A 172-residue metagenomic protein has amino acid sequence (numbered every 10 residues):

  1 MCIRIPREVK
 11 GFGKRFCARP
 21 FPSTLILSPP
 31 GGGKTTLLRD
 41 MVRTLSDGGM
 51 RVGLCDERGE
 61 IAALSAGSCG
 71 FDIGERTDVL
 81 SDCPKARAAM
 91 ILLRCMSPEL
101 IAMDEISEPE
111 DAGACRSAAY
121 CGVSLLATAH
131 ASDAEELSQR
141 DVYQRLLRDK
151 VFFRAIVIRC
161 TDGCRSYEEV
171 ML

Functional and structural regions predicted by a protein language model:
M1-S23: P-loop NTP-binding catalytic core
I26: Hydrophobic anchor at the beta1->P-loop junction of P-loop NTPases
P30-G31: The conserved Walker
K34: Conserved lysine of the Walker
L37, M41: Hydrophobic positions on the alpha1 helix immediately C-terminal to the Walker A/P-loop
S46-L92: P-loop NTPase switch/communication element
M96-P98, A102-I156, C160: Conserved P-loop NTPase nucleotide-binding/switch module
R154-L172: Conserved P-loop NTPase
